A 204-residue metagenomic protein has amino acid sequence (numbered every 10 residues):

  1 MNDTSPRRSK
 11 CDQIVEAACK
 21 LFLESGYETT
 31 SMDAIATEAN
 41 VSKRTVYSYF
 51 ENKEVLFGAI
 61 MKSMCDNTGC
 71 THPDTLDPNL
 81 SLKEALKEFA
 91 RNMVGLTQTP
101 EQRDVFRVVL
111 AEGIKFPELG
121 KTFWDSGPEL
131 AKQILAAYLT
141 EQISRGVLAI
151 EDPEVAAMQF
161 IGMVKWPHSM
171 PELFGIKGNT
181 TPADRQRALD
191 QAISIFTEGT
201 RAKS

Functional and structural regions predicted by a protein language model:
M1-S25, T29-V41, S48-V55: Basic, helix-initiating cap at the start of DNA-binding domains
M1-T4, E84, E88, N92 (+3 more regions): C-terminal peripheral helix-coil segments that are non-catalytic and often amphipathic
K10, K53, I60, M64 (+7 more regions): Hydrophobic/aromatic residues within well-ordered alpha-helical segments
G58-F89, T97, E101, V105 (+2 more regions): Amphipathic alpha-helical linker/stalk segments
T97-T122, S169-G175: Amphipathic alpha-helical segments used for helix-helix packing
P100, V108, E118-S144, E154-V155 (+1 more regions): Amphipathic alpha-helical packing segments from all-alpha helical-bundle domains
A149, P153-A157: Membrane-interface starts of transmembrane alpha-helices
